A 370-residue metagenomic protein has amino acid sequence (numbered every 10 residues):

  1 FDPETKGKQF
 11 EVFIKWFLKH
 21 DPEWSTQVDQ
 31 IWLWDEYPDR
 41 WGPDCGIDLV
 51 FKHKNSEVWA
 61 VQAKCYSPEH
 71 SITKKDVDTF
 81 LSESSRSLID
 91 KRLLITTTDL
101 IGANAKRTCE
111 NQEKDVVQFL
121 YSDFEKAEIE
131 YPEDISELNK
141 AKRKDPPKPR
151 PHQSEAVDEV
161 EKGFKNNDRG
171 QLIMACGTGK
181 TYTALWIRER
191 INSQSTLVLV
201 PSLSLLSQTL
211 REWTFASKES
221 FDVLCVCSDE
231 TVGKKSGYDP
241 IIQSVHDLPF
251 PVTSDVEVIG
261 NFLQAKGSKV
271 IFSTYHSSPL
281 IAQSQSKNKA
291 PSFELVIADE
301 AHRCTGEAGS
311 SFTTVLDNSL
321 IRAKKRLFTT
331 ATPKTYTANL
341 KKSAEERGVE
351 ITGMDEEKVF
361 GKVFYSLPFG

Functional and structural regions predicted by a protein language model:
F1, Q9, F17, E23-T26 (+6 more regions): ATP-dependent helicase/translocase motor core
D29-N55: Active-site metal-binding core of divalent-cation-utilizing nuclease and nuclease-like domains
V50-V61, S87: Active-site beta-strand-loop-beta-strand hairpin of nuclease catalytic cores that positions key catalytic residues
I173-G177, E300-R303, S319-A344: Conserved helicase ATPase motor motifs in RecA-like P-loop NTPase domains
Q194-S217, L224-T231: Conserved Walker A/P-loop ATP-binding site and its immediately adjacent core in helicase/helicase-like ATPase domains
V256-S292: Conserved helix/coil segment N-terminal to the catalytic DExD/H
K287-F328: SF2 helicase catalytic motif II
E345-G370: Interdomain hinge/linker at the junction between the two RecA-like core domains of SF2 helicases
